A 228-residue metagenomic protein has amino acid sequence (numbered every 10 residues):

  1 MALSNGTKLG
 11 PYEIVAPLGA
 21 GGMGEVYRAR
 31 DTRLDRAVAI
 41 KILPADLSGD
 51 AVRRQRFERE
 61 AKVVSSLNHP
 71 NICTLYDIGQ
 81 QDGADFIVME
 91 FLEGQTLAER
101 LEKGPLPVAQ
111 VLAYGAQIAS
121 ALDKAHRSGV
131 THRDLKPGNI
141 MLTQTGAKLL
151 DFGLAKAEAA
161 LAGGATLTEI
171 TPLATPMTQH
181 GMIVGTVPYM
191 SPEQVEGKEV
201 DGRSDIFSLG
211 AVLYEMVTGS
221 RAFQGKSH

Functional and structural regions predicted by a protein language model:
M1-H228: Conserved ATP-binding/catalytic core of the eukaryotic-like protein kinase fold, especially serine/threonine kinases
